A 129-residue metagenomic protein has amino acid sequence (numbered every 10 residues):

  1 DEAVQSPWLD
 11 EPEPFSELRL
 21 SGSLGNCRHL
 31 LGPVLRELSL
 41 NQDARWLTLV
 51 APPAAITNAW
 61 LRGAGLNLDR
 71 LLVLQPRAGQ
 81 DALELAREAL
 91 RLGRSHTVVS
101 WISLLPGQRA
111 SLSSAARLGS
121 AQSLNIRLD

Functional and structural regions predicted by a protein language model:
D1-L49, G63, R127: Detector for small/aliphatic-rich hydrophobic stretches
R19-L24, V50-P53, P76, S100-L104: Structural motif
L30-V34, W60, E84-E88, Q108-A115: A short acidic, amphipathic alpha-helical/loop segment
S39, L90-R91, S103, R117: Signal for well-folded cores of large energy- and translation-related assemblies
N41-R45, L68-D69, R117-S123: Structural alpha-beta junctions
T48-H96: Long, charge-dense
L71-L74, T97-S100, Q122-I126: Short hydrophobic alpha-helical runs that function as membrane-insertion/retention elements
S103-D129: Replace "adjacent to P-loop NTPase cores in ATP/GTP-dependent enzymes" with "adjacent to NTP-binding cores
